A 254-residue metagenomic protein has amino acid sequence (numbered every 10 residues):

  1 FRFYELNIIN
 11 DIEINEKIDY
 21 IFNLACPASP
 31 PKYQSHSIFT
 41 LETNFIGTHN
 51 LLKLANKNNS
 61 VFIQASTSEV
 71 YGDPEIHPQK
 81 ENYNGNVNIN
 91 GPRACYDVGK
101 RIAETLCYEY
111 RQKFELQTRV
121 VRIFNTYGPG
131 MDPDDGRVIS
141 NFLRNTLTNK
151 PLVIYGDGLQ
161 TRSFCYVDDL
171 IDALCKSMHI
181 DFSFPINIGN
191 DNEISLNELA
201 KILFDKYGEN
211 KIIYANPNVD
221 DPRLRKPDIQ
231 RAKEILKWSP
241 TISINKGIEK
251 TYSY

Functional and structural regions predicted by a protein language model:
F1-T126, D168, L174, W238: N-terminal Rossmann-like NAD(P)+-binding domain of SDR-like oxidoreductases, especially those catalyzing
N7, N125, R144-Y254: C-terminal substrate-binding subdomain of Rossmann-fold SDR/epimerase-dehydratase oxidoreductases
I18, P74-H77, D132-D134, L199-A200 (+1 more regions): Short aromatic-enriched loop/helix-cap "lid" or pocket-rim segments at secondary-structure transitions that line
S35-H36, G130-D135: Short, solvent-exposed loop/turn segments at secondary-structure boundaries
Y71, H77-Q79, Y83, M131 (+2 more regions): Short clusters of hydrophobic/aromatic residues that line enzyme substrate/ligand-binding pockets
I102, L106, Y110, F142 (+2 more regions): Hydrophobic alpha-helix immediately C-terminal to the catalytic Tyr-X-X-X-Lys motif of short-chain
